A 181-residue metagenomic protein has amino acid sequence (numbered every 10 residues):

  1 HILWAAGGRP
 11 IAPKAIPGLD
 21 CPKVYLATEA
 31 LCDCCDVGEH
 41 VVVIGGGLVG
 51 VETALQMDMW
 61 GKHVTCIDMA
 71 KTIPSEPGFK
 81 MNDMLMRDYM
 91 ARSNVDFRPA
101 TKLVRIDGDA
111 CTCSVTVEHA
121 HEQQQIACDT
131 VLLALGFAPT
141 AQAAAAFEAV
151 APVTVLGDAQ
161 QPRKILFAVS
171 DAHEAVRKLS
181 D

Functional and structural regions predicted by a protein language model:
A5-A15, D20, T28-G78, I106 (+2 more regions): Rossmann-like dinucleotide/flavin-binding elements
Y25, D96-R98, T154: General small-molecule cofactor/ligand-binding pocket signal
Y25-A30, S93: Conserved beta-strand -> loop -> alpha-helix junction used to position metal-binding or nucleic-acid-contacting
K80-M84: Charged helix-capping and loop-helix junction motifs
L85-Y89, V131: Acidic, Ser/Thr-rich peripheral helices and adjacent loops at domain boundaries
A91-L103: A conserved beta-strand/loop element that lines the FAD pocket in flavoprotein oxidoreductases
D109: Structured beta-strand/loop patches that form or line metal/cofactor-binding pockets in enzymes
